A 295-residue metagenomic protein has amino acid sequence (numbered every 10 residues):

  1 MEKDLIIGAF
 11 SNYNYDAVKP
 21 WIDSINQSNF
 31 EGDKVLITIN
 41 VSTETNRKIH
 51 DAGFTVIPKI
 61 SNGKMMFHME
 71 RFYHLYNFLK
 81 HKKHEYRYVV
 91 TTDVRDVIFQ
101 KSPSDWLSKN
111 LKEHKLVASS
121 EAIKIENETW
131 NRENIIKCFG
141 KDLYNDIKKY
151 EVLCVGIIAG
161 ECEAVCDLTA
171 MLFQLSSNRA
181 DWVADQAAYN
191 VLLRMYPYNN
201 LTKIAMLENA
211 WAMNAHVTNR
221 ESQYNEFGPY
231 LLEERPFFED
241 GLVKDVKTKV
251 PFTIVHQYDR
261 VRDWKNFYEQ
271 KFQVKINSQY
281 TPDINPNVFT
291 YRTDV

Functional and structural regions predicted by a protein language model:
M1-I6, D263, Q270-V295: Juxtamembrane luminal stem/stalk of type II transmembrane Golgi/ER carbohydrate-processing enzymes
M1-R87, E163, Y291-V295: N-terminal anchoring/stem segment of glycosyltransferases
N12-D16, V97, R262: Short acidic, S/G/P-rich loop/turn micro-motifs used as interaction or catalytic elements
K19-I22, K48-H50, S61, P103-D105 (+2 more regions): Short coil/turn segments at secondary-structure boundaries
S28, G32-V35, K112, A188-N190 (+4 more regions): Preference for well-ordered, secondary-structure-rich cores of eukaryotic proteins
H74-N131, C166: GT-A fold catalytic core of metal-dependent nucleotide-sugar glycosyltransferases, centered on the diacidic
E133-K149: Short, flexible, basic/aromatic active-site loop/helix in glycosyltransferases
I147-F267: Catalytic core and acceptor-binding pocket of nucleotide-sugar-dependent glycosyltransferases
